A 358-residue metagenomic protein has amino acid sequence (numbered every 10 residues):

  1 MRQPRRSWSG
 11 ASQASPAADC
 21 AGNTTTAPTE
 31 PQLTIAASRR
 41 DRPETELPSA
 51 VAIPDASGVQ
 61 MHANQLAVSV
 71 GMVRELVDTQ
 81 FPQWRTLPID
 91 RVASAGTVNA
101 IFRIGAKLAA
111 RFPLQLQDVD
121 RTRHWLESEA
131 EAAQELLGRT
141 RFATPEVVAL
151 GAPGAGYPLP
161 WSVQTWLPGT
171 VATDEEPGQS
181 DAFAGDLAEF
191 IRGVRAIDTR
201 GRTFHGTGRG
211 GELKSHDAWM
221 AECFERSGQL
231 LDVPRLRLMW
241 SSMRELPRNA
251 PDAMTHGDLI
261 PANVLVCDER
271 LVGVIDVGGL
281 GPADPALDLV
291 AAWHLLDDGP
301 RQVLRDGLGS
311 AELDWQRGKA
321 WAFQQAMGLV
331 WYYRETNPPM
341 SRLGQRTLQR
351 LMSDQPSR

Functional and structural regions predicted by a protein language model:
S12-G22, A27, Q32, S38: Residue-level detector of structural "landmarks"
P48-Q83: Juxta-kinase regulatory segment immediately upstream of eukaryotic protein kinase catalytic domains
G58, T97, G279-P282, V290-R358: Helix-rich C-terminal or lid/interface subdomains of diverse kinases
H62-A63, T86-S215, E225-R226, L230-L231 (+1 more regions): ATP-binding pocket architecture of kinase catalytic cores
T97-I104, A110, V147, L238-L289: Active-site acidic catalytic loop and adjacent metal/ATP-binding pocket of ATP-dependent phosphoryl transfer enzymes
G206-E245, V303, G307, L313-R317 (+1 more regions): Helical cap/lid subdomains and adjacent loops of hydrolase enzymes that gate the active-site channel and determine
